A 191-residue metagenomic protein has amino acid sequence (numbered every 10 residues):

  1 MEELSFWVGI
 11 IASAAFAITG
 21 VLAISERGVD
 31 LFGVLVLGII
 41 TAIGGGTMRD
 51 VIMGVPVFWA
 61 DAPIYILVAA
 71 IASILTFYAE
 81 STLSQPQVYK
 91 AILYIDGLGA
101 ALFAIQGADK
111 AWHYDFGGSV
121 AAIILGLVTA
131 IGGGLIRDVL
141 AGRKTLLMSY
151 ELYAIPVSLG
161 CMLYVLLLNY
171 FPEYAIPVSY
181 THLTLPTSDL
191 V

Functional and structural regions predicted by a protein language model:
M1-E3, V51-A60, Q106-V120, L167-A175: Helix-coil boundary and interhelical linker segments in multi-pass alpha-helical membrane proteins
M1-I43, T47-M53: N-terminal topogenic module of multi-pass integral membrane proteins
E2-I11, F58-I71, G118-T129: Structural signature of hydrophobic alpha-helical transmembrane segments
A17-R27, L75-Y89, L135-T145, S188: C-terminal ends of transmembrane helices
G33-L37, P63-I66, V88-G99, S149-I155: Cytoplasmic-side transmembrane-helix entry/capping segments in multi-pass membrane proteins
L37-G45, I64, V68, A72 (+6 more regions): Alpha-helical transmembrane segments in multi-pass membrane proteins
A62-I66, G118-A122, S149-I155, P172-Y180: Loop-to-transmembrane alpha-helix initiation sites
T181-T187: Conserved small/polar residues in nucleotide/adenosyl-binding loops
